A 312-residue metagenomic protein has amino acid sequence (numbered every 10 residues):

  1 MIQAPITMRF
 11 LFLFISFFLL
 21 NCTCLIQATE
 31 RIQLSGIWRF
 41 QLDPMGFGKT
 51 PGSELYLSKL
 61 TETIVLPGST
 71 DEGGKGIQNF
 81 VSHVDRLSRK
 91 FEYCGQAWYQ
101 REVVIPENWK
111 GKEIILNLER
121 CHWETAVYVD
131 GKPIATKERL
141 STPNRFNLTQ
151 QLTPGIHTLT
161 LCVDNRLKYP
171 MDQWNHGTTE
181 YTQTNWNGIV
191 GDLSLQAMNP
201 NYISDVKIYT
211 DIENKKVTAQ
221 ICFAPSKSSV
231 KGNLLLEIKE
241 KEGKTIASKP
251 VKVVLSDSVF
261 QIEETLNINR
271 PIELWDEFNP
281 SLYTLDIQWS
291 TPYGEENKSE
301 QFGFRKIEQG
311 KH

Functional and structural regions predicted by a protein language model:
I2-Q3, T7-I15, C22-H312: Secreted/periplasmic carbohydrate-active enzymes, especially glycoside hydrolases
